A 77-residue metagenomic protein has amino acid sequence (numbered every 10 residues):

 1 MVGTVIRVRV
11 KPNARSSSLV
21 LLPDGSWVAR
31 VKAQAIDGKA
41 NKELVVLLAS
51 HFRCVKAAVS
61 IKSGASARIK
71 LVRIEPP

Functional and structural regions predicted by a protein language model:
M1-V46, R53-K56, S60-P77: Contiguous, often N-terminal, cationic amphipathic patches that form binding interfaces
